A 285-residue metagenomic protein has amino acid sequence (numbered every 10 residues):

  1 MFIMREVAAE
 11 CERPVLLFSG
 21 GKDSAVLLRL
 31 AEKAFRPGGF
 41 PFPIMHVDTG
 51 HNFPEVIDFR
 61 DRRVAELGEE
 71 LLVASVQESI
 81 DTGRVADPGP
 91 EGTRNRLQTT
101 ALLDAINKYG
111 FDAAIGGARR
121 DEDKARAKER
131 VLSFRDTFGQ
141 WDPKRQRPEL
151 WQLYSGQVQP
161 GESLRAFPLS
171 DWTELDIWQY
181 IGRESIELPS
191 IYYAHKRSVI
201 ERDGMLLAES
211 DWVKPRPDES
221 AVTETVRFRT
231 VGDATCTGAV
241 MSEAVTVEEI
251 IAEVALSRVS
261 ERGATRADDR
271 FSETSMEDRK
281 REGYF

Functional and structural regions predicted by a protein language model:
M1-F285: Nucleotide-activated chemistry modules centered on ATP-dependent adenylation/adenylyltransferase
